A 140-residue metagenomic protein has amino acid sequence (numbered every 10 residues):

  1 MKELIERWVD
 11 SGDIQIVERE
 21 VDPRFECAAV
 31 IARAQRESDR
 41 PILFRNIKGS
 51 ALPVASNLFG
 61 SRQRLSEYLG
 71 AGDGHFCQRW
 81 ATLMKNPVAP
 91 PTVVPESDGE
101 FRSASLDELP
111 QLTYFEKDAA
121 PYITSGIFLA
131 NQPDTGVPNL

Functional and structural regions predicted by a protein language model:
M1-L140: Extended, highly charged
